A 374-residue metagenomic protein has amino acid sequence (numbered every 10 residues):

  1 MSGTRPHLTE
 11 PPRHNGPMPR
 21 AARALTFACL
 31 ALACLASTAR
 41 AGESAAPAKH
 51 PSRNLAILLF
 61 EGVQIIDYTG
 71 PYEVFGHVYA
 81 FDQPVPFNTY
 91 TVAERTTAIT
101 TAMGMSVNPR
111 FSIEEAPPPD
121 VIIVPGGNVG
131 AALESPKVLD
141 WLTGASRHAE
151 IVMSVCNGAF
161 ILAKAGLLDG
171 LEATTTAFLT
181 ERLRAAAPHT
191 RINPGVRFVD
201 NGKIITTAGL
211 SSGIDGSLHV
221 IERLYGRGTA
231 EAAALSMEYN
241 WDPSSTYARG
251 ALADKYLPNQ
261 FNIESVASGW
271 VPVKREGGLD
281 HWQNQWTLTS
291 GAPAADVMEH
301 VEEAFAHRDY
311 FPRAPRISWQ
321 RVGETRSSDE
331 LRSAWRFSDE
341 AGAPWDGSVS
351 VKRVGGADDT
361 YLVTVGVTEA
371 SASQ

Functional and structural regions predicted by a protein language model:
R5-P6, E10-T26: Bacterial N-terminal signal peptides that target proteins for export
T26-A36: Bacterial N-terminal signal peptides
T38-R40: Sec/Tat signal peptide C-region and signal peptidase I cleavage site
G42-V152, F160-K164, P194, L218-Q374: Extended, subdomain-level signal for the structured scaffold at the beginning of enzyme domains
R147-I151, L168-E172, K203: Short active-site oxyanion
L168-V196, S236-M237: A conserved active-site-flanking secondary-structure segment within enzyme catalytic domains
I205-L218: Active-site-proximal catalytic alpha-helix in oxidoreductases
